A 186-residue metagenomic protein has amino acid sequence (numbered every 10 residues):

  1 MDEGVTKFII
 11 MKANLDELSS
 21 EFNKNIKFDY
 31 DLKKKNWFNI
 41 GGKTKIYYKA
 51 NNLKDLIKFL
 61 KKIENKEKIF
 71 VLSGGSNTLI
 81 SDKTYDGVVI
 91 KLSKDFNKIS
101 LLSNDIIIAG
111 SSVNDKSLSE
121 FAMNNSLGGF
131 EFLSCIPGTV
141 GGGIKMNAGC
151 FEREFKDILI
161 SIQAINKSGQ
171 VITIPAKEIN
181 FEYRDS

Functional and structural regions predicted by a protein language model:
M1-I10: N-terminal amphipathic/basic-hydrophobic helices that include classical n-h-c signal peptides and signal-anchor
E3, L32-K33, A176-E178: Alpha-helical structural elements
T6, I40-K43, S81, F151 (+1 more regions): A generic signature of intrinsically disordered, low-complexity regions enriched in glycine/proline and charged/polar
T6-K7, S20, N36, I179: Short non-domain terminal segments
K12-V140: Anion-binding (especially nucleotide phosphate/pyrophosphate-binding) glycine-rich loop and adjoining beta-alpha core
E131-L133, G142-S186: FAD-binding subdomain of flavoenzyme oxidoreductases
